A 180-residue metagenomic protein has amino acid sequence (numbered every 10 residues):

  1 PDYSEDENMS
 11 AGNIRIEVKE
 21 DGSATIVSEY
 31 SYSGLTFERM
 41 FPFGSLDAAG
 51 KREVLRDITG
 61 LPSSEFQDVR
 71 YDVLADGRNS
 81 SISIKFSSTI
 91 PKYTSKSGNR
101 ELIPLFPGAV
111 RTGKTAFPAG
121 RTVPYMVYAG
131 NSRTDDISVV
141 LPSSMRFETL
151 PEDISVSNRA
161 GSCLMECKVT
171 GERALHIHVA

Functional and structural regions predicted by a protein language model:
P1-A180: A sensor for short, sequence-defined functional sites
